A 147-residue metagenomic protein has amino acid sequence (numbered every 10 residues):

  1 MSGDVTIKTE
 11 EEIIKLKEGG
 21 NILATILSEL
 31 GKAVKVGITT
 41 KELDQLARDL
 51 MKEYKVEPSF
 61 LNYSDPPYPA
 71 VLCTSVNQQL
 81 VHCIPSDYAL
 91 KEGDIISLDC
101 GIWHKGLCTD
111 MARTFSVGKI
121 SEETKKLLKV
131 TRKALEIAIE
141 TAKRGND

Functional and structural regions predicted by a protein language model:
M1-D147: Active-site neighborhoods and metal-handling regions in enzymes and metal-associated proteins
